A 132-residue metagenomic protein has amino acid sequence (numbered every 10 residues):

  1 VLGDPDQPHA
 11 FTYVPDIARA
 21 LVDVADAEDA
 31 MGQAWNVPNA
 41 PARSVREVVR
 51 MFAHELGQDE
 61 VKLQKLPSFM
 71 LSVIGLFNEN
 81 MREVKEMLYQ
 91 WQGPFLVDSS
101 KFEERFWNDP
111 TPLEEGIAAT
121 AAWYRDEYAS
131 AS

Functional and structural regions predicted by a protein language model:
V1-L2, Q58-D59, S100: A short C-terminal helix-loop "cap" of Rossmann-like NAD(P)-dependent dehydrogenase/epimerase domains
V1-T12, A20, V24, E28-D29 (+1 more regions): A conserved pocket-lining segment of Rossmann-fold NAD(P)-dependent short-chain dehydrogenase/reductase
D4-P8, N36, A40, Q90 (+1 more regions): Conserved short-loop catalytic and cofactor-binding motifs
H9-P15, R43, V97, N108-T111: Residue-level signal for the nucleotide or nucleotide-sugar donor/cofactor binding architecture
D16, E47, K101, E115: Ca2+-coordinating acidic residues in Ca2+-binding motifs
I17-A18, T120: Short, small-hydrophobic-rich alpha-helical interface motif
D23-V84, I117-A121, Y128, S132: Mid/C-terminal beta-alpha module of Rossmann-like enzyme folds, strongest in SDR-family dehydrogenases/epimerases
I74-D109: Conserved C-terminal active-site "lid" loop/helix of NAD(P)H-dependent oxidoreductases that clamps the redox cofactor
